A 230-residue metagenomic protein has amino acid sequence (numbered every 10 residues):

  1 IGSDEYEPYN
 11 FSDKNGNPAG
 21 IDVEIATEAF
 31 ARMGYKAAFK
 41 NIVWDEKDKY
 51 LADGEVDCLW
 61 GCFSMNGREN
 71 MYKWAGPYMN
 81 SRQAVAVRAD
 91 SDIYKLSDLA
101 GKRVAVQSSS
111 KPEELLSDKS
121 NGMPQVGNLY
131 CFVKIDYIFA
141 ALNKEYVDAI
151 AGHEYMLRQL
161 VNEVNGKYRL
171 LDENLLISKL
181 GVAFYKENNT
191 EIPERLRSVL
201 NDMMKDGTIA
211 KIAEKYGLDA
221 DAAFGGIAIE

Functional and structural regions predicted by a protein language model:
I1-C62, C131, R195, K215: Extracytoplasmic small-molecule ligand-binding "clamshell" domains of the periplasmic binding protein/Venus flytrap
S3-D4, N80-V87, R158, N162-N201 (+1 more regions): Periplasmic-binding protein-like
D4-E7, N15-A31, F63, A84-A140 (+2 more regions): Bilobed "Venus flytrap"/periplasmic-binding protein-like clamshell domains and structurally analogous long
G20-R32, I93, S97-R103, S108-K111 (+2 more regions): Extended ligand-binding regions for polar small-molecule ligands
V23, T27, K36-D98, R169 (+1 more regions): Acidic, polar ligand-binding/catalytic clefts
E46-K49, C62-M71, L115-D118, A141-I177: A ligand-binding cleft/hinge motif common to bilobed small-molecule-binding domains
D53, D57-C58, D148-A149, G181: Short, Asp-centered acidic motifs that coordinate Mg2+ and/or phosphate in catalytic or ligand-binding sites
K111-V133, R169-L170, N201-E230: Ligand-binding clefts/hinges and TM-proximal coupling segments of bilobed small-molecule sensing domains
